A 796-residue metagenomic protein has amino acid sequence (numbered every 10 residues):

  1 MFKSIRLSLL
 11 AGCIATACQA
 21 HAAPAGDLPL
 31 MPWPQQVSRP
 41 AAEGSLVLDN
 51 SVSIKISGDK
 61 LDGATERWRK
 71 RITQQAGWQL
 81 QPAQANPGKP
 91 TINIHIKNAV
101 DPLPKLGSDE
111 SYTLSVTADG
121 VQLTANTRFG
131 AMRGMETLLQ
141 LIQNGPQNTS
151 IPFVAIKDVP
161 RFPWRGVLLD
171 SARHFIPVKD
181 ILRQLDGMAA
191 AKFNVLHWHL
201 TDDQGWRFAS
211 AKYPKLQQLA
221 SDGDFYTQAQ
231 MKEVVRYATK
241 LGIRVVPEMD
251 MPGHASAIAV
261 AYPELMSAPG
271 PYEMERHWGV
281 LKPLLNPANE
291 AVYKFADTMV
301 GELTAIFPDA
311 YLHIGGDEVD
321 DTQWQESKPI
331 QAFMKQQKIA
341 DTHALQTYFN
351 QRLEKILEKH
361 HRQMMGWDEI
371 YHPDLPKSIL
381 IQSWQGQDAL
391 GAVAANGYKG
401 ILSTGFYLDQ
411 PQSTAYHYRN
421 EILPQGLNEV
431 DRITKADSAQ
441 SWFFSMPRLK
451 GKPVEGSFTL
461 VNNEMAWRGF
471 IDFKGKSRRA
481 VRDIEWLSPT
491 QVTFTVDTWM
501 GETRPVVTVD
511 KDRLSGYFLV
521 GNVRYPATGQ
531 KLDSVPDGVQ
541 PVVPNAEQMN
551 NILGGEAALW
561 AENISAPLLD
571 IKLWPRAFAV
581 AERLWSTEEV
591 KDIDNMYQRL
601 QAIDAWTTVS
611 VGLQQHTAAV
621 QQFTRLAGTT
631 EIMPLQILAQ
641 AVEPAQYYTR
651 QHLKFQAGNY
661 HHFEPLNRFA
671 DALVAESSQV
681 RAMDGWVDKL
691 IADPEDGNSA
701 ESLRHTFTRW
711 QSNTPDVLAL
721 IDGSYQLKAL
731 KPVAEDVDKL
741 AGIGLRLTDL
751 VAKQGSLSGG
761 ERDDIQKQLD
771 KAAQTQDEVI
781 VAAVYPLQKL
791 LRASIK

Functional and structural regions predicted by a protein language model:
M1-H21: Gram-negative bacterial Sec-dependent N-terminal signal peptides
A22-P160, Q363-Y371, L375, T624 (+2 more regions): Acidic, contiguous N-terminal accessory segments
D62-G63, F175-P177, D203-R207, P252-I258 (+8 more regions): Flexible loop/turn segments at secondary-structure boundaries
D101-H313, S327, R352, I356 (+1 more regions): Feature activates predominantly on carbohydrate-active enzymes
E110-Y112, S445-R448, V454, L553-A557 (+2 more regions): C-terminal functional modules
E273-R276, V280-K377, W384-G391: Active-site neighborhood of glycoside hydrolase catalytic domains
Y371-K377, W384-A436, L532-H616, A682-E695: Conserved alpha/beta catalytic core and glycan-binding cleft of carbohydrate-active enzymes
Q440-K531: Central antiparallel beta-sheet cores of small beta-barrel/beta-sandwich binding domains
